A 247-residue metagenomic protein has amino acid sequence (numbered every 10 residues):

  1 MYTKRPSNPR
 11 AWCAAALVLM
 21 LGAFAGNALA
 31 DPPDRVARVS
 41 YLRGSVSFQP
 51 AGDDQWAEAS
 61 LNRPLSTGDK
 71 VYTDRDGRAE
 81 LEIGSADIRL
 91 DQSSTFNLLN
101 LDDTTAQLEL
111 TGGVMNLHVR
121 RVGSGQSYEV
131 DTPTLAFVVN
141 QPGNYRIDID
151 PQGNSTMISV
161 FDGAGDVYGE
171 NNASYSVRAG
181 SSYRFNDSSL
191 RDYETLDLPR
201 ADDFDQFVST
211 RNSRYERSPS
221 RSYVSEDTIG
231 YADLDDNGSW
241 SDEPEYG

Functional and structural regions predicted by a protein language model:
Y2-A15: Bacterial N-terminal signal peptides that target proteins for export
L17-V18, A28: Cleavable N-terminal signal peptides
A28-V167, N171-S182, S209-R211, R217-P219: Flexible, surface-exposed loop/linker segments and immediately adjacent secondary-structure boundaries
G125, E170-G247: Low-complexity segments
